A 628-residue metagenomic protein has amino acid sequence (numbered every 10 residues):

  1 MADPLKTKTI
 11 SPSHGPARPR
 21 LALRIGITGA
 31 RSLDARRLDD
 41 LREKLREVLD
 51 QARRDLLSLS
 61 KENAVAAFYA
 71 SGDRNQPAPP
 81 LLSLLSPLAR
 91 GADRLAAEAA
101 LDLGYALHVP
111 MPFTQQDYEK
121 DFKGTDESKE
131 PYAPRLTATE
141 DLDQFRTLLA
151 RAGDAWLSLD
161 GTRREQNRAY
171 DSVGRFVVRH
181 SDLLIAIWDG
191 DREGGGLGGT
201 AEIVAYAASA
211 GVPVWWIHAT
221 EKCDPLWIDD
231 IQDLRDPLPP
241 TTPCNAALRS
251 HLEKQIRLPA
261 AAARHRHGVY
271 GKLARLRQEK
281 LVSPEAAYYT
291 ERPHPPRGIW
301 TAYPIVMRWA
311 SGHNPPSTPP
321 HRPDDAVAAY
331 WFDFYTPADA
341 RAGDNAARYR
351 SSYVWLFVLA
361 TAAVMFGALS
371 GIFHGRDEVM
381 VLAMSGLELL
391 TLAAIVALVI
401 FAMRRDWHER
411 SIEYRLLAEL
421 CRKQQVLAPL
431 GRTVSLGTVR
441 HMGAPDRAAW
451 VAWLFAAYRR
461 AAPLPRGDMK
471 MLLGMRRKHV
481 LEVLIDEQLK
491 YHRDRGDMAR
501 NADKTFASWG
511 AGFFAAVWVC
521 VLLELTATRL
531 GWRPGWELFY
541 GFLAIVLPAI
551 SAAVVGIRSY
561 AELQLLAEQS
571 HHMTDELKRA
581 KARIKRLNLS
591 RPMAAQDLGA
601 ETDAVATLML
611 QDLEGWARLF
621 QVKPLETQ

Functional and structural regions predicted by a protein language model:
A2-P240, C244, L248: Acidic/glycine-enriched connector segments
P4-S11, R53, K123-D160, C421 (+4 more regions): Proteins with a high burden of low-complexity, intrinsically disordered sequence enriched in S/T/G/P/A and R, requiring
P237-P239, R249-A261: C-terminal "exit" segments of structured domains
L258-G512, W518-Q628: Conserved non-transmembrane functional hotspots
